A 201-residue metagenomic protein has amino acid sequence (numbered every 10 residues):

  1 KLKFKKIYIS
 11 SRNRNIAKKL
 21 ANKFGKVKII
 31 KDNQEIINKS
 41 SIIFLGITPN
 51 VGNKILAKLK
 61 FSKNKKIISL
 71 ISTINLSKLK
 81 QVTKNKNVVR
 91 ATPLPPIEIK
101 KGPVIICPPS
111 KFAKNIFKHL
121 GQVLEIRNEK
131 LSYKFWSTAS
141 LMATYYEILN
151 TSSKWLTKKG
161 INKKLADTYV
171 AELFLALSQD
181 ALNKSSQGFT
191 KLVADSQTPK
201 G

Functional and structural regions predicted by a protein language model:
L2, N183-G201: C-terminal active-site/capping subdomain that shapes the small-molecule cofactor and substrate pocket of enzyme
L2-F4, F61, I161: Helix N-cap/coil-helix junction residues
L2-K5, N85-N87: Conserved S-adenosyl-L-methionine
Y8: Conserved beta-strand positions in the Rossmann-like core of class I SAM-dependent methyltransferases
S11: Residues on the solvent-exposed faces and adjacent turns of beta-rich solenoids used to engage binding targets
R14-I106, S110-F112: Rossmann-like NAD(P)(H) cofactor-binding subdomain of soluble oxidoreductases
K78-N87, G102-K184: Internal alpha-helical scaffold of NAD(P)-dependent oxidoreductase catalytic cores
